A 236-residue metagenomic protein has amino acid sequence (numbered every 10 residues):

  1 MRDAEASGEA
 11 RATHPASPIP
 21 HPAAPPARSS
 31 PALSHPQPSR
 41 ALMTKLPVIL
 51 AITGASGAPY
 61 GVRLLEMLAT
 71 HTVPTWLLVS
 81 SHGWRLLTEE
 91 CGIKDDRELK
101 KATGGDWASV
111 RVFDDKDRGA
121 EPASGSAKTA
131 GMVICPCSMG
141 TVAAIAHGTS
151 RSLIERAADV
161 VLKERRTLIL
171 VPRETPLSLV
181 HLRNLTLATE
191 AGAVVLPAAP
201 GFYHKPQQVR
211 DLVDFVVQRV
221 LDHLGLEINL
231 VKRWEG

Functional and structural regions predicted by a protein language model:
M1-L42: Intrinsic disorder/low-complexity segments
R40-I169, T175-G236: A cross-family phosphate/adenosyl-ligand binding-site feature
